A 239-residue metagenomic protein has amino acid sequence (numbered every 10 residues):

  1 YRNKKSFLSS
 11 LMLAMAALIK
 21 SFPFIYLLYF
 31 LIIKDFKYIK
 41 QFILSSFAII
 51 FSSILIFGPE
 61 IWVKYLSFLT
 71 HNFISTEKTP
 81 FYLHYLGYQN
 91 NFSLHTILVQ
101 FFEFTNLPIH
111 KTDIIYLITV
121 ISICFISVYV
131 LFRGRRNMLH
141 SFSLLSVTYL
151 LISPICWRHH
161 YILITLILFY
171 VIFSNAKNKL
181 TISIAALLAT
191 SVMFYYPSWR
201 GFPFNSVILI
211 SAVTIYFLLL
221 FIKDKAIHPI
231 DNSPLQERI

Functional and structural regions predicted by a protein language model:
Y1-S9, I33-Y161, T165: Primarily membrane-embedded glycan-assembly and transfer machineries that use lipid-linked glycans
N3, L27-K34, V171-S174: Solvent-exposed, amphipathic alpha-helical segments
M12-L13, P23-L27, I123-F125, F142-Y149 (+2 more regions): Hydrophobic, membrane-inserted alpha-helices
L13-F30, S153-H160: Transmembrane helices and adjacent periplasmic/lumenal helix-loop junctions of polyprenol-phosphate-dependent
A14, L66-F68, T165, K177-A186: Short alpha-helical "patches" and their helix-cap loops
A16-F24, I43-F47, L163-I167, N205-I215: Membrane-embedded alpha-helical segments of multi-pass membrane proteins, especially the transmembrane helices
F22, I49-I50, H71-S75, L168-S174 (+1 more regions): Alpha-helical transmembrane segments and their membrane-interface exit regions
Y170-I239: Aromatic-enriched
